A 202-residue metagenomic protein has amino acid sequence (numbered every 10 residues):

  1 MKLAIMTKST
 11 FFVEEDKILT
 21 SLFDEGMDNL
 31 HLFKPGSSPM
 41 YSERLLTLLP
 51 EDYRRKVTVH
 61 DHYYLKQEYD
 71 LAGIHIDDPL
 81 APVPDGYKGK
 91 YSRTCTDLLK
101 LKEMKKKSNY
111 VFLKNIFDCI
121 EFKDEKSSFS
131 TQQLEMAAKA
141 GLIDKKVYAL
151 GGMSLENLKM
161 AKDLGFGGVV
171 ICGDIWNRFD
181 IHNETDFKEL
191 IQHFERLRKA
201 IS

Functional and structural regions predicted by a protein language model:
M1-D16, Y91-C95, V147-A149: Active-site mouth loops of central-metabolism enzymes
I5, L30, K66, M104 (+4 more regions): Conserved, mostly hydrophobic/aromatic
T10-F23, D61-Y64, D97-M104, S154-K159: Short, acidic/polar
F23-Y87: N-terminal active-site wall of soluble small-molecule enzyme domains
E25, Y69, K106-K107, D163-G165: Structural motif
E43-V59, G86-L98, S127-G152, Q192-S202: Alpha-helix-loop-beta-strand connector modules within alpha/beta enzyme cores
I74-D85, Y110-E125, L158-A200: Glycine-rich phosphate-binding active-site loops on the catalytic face of alpha/beta enzymes
K145-N157, V170-G173: Glycine-rich anion-binding loop/nest that anchors nucleotide
